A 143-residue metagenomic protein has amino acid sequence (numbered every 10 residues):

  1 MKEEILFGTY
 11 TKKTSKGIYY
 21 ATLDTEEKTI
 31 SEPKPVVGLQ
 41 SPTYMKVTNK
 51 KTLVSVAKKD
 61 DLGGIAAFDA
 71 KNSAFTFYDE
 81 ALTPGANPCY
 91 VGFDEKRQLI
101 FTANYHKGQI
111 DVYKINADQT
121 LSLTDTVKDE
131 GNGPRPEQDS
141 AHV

Functional and structural regions predicted by a protein language model:
M1, V47-K50, F93-R97: Residue-level detector of Asp-centered blade-edge/turn motifs that repeat once per structural unit in beta-propeller
M1-K13, G17-L23: An edge-strand/N-cap motif at the start of beta-rich repeat modules
Y10-K12, K58-D60, Y105-K107, I115: Short loop/turn segments immediately following the C-termini of beta-strands
T14-Y20, L62-A66, Q109-Y113: Structural motif
Q40-K46, N87-G92: Repeated scaffold domains used in trafficking and secretory/extracellular systems, primarily beta-propellers
F75-V143: Asp-box/WD-like beta-propeller blade repeats and closely related beta-sheet repeat scaffolds
